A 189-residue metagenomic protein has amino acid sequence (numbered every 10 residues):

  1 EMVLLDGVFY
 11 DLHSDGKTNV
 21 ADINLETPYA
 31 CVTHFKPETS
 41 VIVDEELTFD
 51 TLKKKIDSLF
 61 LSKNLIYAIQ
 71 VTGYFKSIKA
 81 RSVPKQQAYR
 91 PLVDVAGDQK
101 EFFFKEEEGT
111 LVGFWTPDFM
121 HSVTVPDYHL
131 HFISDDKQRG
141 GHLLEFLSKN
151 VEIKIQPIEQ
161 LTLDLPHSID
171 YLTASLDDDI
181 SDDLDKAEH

Functional and structural regions predicted by a protein language model:
E1-A30: N-terminal low-complexity or amphipathic/hydrophobic leaders
E1-V3, I69, L130: Short beta-strand scaffold segments in enzyme catalytic cores
L12-H13, K79-A80, S122, G140-H142: Short helix/loop capping segments that flank catalytic or ligand/cofactor-binding pockets
Y29-D44, E159-D182: Compact, glycine/acidic-enriched structural inserts
D50-F114, F119-V123: Long, positively charged binding patches that form subdomain-scale interaction surfaces for polyanionic ligands
V125-I133: Histidine-centered divalent-metal-coordination microenvironment in nucleic-acid enzymes
S134-L176: A hydrophobic, small-residue-rich beta->alpha segment in the mid-to-C-terminal subdomain of diverse proteins
E188-H189: Activation/maturation switch segments at domain boundaries
